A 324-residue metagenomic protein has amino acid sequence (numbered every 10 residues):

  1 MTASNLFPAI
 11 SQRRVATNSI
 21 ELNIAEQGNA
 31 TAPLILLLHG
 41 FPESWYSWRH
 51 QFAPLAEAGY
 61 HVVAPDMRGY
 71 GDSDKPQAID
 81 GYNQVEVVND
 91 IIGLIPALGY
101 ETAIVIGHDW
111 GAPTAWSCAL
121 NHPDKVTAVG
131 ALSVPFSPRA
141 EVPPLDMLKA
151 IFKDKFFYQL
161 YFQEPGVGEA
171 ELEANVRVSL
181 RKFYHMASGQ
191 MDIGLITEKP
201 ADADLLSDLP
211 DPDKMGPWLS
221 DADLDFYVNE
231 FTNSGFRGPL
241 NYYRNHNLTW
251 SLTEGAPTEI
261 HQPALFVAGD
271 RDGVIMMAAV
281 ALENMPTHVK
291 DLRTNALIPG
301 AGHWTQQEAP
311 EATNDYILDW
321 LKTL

Functional and structural regions predicted by a protein language model:
T2-R13, E21-L22, Q27, L34 (+2 more regions): Flexible "cap/lid" subdomain of the alpha/beta-hydrolase fold that forms the substrate-access gate
Q12-R14, V62-A64, N295-L297: Conserved beta-strand scaffold positions in the cores of enzyme catalytic domains, especially in NTP/NDP-utilizing
E26-D74: Conserved HGGG/HGGXW glycine-rich cap/lid loop of the alpha/beta-hydrolase fold
F41, W45-W48, W110, W116 (+2 more regions): Signature tryptophan residues that serve as conserved aromatic anchors
M67, V134, G300: Active-site loop/turn elements of alpha/beta-hydrolase fold enzymes, especially the short glycine-/histidine-rich
L292-L324: Catalytic active-site module of serine/aspartate enzymes centered on a nucleophile-bearing elbow/loop
